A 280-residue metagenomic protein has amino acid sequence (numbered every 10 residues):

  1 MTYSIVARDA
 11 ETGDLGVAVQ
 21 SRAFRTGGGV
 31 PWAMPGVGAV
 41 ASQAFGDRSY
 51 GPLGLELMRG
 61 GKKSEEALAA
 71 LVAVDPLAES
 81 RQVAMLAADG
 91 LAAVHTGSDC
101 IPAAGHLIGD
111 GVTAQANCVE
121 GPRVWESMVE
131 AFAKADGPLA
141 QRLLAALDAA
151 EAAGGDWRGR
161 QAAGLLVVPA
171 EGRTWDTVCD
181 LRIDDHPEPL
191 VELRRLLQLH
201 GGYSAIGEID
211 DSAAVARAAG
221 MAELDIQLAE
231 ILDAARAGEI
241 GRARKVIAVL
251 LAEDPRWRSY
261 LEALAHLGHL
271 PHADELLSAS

Functional and structural regions predicted by a protein language model:
M1-D225, E230: N-terminal nucleophile
V249-L251: Alpha-helical solenoid scaffolds that mediate protein-protein interactions, centered on TPR/SEL1-like repeats but also
W257-S280: TPR/TPR-like alpha-solenoid helical repeat scaffolds
